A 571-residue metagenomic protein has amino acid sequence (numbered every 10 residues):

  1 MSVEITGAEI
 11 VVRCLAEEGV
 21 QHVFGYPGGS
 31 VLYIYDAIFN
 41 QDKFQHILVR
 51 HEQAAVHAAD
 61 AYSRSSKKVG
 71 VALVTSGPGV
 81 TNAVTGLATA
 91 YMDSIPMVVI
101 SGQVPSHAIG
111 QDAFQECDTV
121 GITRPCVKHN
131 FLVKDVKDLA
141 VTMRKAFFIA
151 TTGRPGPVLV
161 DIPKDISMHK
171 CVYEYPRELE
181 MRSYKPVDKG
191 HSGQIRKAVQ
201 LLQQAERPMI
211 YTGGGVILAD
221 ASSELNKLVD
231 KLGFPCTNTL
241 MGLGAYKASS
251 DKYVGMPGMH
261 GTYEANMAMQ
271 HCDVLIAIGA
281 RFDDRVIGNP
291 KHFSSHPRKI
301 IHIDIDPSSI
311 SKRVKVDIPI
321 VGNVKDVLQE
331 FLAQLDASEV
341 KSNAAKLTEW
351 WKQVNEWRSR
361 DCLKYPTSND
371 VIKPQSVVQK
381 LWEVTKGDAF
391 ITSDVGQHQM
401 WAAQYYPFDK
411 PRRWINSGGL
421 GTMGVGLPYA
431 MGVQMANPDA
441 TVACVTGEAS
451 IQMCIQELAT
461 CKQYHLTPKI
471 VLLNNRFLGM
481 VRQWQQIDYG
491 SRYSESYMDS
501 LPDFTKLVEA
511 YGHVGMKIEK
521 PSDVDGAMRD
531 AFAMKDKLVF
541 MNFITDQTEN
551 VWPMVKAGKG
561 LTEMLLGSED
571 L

Functional and structural regions predicted by a protein language model:
S2-S342, K380, V384-G387, T467-L472 (+2 more regions): N-terminal alpha/beta PP-like core and its mobile active-site loop of ThDP/TPP-dependent enzymes
A8-V12, A16-Q21, I34-I38, K352-V433: Active-site diphosphate/adenylate-binding microenvironment
Y26-G28, I47-H57, A72-G79, K134-V136 (+7 more regions): Active-site nucleophile and cofactor-binding loops and adjacent substrate-binding regions of central metabolic enzymes
E52, Q111-A113, K185-V199, P257-G261 (+5 more regions): A general structural motif
Q115, Q463-K559: Thiamine diphosphate
K137, Q200, P297, I301-V395 (+3 more regions): Phosphate/pyrophosphate-binding active-site segments
D283-R285, M400, T548-N550: Short glycine-rich, flexible loops that bind phosphorylated cofactors or substrates
V425, Y429-K469, L473: Catalytic phosphate/nucleotide-handling subdomain of diverse soluble enzymes
